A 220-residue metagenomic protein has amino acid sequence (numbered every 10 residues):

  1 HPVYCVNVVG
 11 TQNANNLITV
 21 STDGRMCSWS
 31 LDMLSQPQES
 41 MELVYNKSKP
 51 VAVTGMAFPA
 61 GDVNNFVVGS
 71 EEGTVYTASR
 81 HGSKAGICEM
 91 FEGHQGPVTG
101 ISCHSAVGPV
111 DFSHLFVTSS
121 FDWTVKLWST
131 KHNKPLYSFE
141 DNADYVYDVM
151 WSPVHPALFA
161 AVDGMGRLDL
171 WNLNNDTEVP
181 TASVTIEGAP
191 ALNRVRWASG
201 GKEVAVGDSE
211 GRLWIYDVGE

Functional and structural regions predicted by a protein language model:
H1-V9, S28-P59, Y76-H104, N133-D148 (+2 more regions): Inter-blade linker and blade-boundary elements of WD-repeat/beta-propeller domains
N7-A14, A57-V63, S102-S113, V149-P156 (+1 more regions): Loop/turn segments within WD40 beta-propeller blades
L17-S21, F66-S70, V110, F116-S120 (+2 more regions): Conserved beta-strand element within WD40/beta-propeller blades
V20, W29-L31, A78, W128 (+2 more regions): Hydrophobic/aromatic beta-strand positions that recur at structurally equivalent sites within the blades
D23-M26, E72-Y76, G96-T99, D122-K126 (+2 more regions): Short coil/turn segments within WD40 beta-propeller repeats
P109-F112, L127, D144-T177: Loop/turn-rich, solvent-exposed surfaces of beta-rich toroidal or solenoidal domains
R194-E220: Blade-level signature of beta-propeller repeat domains, shared across WD40, Kelch, NHL, RCC1 and BNR/Asp-box propellers
